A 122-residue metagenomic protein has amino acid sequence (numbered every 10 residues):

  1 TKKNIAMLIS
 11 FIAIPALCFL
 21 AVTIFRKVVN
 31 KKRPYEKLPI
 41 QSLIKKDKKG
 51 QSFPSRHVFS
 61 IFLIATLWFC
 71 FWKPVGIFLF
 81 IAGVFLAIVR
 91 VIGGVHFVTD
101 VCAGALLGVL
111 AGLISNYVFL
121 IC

Functional and structural regions predicted by a protein language model:
T1-A21: Interfacial segments of alpha-helical transmembrane regions
C18-R33: Transmembrane alpha-helix/helix-exit interface in multi-pass inner-membrane proteins
P39-C122: Membrane-embedded catalytic cores of phosphoryl/pyrophosphoryl-handling enzymes
